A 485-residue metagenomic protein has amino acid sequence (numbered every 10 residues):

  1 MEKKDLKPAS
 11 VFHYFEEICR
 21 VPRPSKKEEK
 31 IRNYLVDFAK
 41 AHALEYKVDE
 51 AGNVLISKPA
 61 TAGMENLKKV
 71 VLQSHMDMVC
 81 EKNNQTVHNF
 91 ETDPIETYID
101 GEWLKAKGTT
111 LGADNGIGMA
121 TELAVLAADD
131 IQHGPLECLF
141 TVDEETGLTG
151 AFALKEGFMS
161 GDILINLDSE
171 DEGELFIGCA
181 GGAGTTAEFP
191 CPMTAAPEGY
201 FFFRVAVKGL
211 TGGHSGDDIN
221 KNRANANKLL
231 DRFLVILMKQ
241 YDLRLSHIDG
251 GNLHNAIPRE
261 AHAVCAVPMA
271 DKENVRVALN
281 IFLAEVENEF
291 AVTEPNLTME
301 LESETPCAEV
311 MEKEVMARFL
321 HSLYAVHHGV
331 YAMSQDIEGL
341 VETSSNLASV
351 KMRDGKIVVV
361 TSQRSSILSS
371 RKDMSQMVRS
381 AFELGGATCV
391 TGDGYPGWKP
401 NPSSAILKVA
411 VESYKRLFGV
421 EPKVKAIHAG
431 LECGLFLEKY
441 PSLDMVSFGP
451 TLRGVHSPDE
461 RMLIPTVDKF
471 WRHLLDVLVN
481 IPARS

Functional and structural regions predicted by a protein language model:
E2-W103: Acidic/His- and Gly-rich active-site-bordering loop/insert found across diverse amide/peptide-bond hydrolases
K7-V11, Q335, E342-G355, F418-V477: Zn-dependent metallopeptidase/amidohydrolase metal-coordination segment
P22, E102-K105, E145, F152-R364: Midchain, well-structured core segments that form catalytic/ion-binding scaffolds
M64-T146, A151-D162, K313-M316, H327 (+3 more regions): Active-site metal-coordination/substrate-binding segment of hydrolases, especially metallo-dependent peptidases
M76-M78, L139-G147, S169-E172, T211 (+2 more regions): Acidic, glycine-rich active-site loops and adjacent beta-strand->loop/helix elements that engage anionic groups
G157, R223-Q240, M269-K272, R318-Y324 (+4 more regions): His/Asp/Glu-rich mid-to-C-terminal helical/loop segments that flank catalytic regions of hydrolases
D218, N225-N227, R232-I248, G392 (+1 more regions): Active-site-adjacent substrate-binding region of metalloamidase/peptidase-like peptide-processing proteins
L340-A429: Substrate-recognition/cap regions that form aromatic- and gly/pro-loop-enriched pockets for small-molecule ligands
